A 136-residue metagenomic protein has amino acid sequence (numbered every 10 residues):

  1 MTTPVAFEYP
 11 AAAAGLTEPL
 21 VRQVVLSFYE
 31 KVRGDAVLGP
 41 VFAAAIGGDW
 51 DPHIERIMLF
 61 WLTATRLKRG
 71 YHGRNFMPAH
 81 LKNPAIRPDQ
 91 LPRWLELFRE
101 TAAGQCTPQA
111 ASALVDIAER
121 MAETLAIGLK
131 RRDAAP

Functional and structural regions predicted by a protein language model:
M1-P136: Core of compact, soluble alpha-helical bundle domains
